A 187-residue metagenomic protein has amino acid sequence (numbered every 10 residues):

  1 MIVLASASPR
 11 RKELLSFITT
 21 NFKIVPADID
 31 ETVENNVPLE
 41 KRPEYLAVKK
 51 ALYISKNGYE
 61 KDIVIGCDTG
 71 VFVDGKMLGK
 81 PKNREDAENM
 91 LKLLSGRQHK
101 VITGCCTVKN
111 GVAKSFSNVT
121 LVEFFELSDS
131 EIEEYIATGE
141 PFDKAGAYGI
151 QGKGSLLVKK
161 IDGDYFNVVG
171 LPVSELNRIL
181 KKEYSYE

Functional and structural regions predicted by a protein language model:
M1-T20: N-terminal beta1-alpha1 ligand-phosphate binding loop
I2, P38-E187: Anionic-ligand binding patches
A7, A27, N110: Cofactor-binding loop segments of dinucleotide-utilizing enzymes, especially the Rossmann-like FAD- and NAD(P)+-binding
P9, D28, L171-S174: Alpha-helix/helix-capping structural signal
E13-F17, E34-N35, N57: Short loop/helix-cap segments at secondary-structure boundaries that form the rim of catalytic
K23-T32: A short beta-strand-loop structural module common to alpha/beta enzyme folds
E31-E34, R178: Generic structural signal for helix capping and beta-alpha/helix-loop junctions
